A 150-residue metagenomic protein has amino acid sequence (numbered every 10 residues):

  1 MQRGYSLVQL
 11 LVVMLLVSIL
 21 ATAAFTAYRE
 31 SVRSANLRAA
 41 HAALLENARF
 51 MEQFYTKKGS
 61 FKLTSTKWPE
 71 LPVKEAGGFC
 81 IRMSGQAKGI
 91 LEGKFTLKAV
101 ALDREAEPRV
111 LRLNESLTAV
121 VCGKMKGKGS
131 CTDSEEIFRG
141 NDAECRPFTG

Functional and structural regions predicted by a protein language model:
M1-Y28: N-terminal single-pass transmembrane signal-anchor helix
L7-L10, M51, A99: Conserved hydrophobic beta-strand within the GNAT/NAT acetyltransferase core sheet that lines the active-site cleft
S31, A40-K58: N-terminal alpha-helical signal peptides/signal-anchor transmembrane segments
T56-G150: Periplasmic/extracellular, small/polar-rich flexible segments of pilin-like filament-forming proteins
